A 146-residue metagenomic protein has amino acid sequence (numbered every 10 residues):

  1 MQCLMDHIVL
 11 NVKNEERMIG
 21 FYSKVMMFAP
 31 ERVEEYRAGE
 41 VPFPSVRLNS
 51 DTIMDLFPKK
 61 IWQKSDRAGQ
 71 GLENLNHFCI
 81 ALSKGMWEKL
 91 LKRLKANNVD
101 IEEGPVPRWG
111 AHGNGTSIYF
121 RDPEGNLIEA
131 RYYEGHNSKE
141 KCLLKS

Functional and structural regions predicted by a protein language model:
M1-I19, F78, E134-S146: N-terminal beta-strand motif that seeds the catalytic metal site of vicinal oxygen chelate
Q2, L10-M54: Core segments of cupin and vicinal oxygen chelate
L4-K13, P44-L48, D66-R93, T116-R121: Vicinal oxygen chelate
G20, K24, E88-A96: Replace "anionic and nucleotidyl ligands
R32, I61-R67, G104, S138-K139: A short, acidic/glycine-rich surface segment
D55-F57, E129: Conserved beta-strand in the GNAT
L91-S146: Vicinal oxygen chelate
